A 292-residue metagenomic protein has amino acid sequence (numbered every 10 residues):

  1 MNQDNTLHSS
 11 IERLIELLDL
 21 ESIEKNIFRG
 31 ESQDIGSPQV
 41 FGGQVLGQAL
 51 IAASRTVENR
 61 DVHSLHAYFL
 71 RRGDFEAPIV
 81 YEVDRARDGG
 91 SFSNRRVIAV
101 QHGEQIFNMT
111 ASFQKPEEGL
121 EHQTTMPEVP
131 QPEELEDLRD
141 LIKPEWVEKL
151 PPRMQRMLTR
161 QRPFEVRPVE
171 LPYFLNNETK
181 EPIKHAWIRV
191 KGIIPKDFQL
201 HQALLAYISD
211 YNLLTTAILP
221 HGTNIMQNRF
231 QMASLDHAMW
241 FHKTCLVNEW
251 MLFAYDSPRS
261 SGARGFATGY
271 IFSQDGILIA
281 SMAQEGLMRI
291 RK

Functional and structural regions predicted by a protein language model:
M1-K292: Terminal targeting signals and extreme-terminal segments of soluble enzymes
